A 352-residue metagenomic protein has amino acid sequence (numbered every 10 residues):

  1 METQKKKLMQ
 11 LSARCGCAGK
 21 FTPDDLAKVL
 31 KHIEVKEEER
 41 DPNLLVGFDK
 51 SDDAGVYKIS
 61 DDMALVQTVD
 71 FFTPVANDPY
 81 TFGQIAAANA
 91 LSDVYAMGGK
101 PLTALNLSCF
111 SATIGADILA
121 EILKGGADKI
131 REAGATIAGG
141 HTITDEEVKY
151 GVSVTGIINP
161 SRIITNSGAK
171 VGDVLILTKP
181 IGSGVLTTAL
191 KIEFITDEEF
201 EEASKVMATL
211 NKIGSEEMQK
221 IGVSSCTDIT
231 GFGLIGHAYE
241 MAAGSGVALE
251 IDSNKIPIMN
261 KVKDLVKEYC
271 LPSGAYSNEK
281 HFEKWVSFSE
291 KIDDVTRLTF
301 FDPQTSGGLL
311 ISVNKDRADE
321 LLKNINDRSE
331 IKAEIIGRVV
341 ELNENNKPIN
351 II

Functional and structural regions predicted by a protein language model:
M1-I352: Helix-biased detector of long, well-ordered alpha-helical tracts
